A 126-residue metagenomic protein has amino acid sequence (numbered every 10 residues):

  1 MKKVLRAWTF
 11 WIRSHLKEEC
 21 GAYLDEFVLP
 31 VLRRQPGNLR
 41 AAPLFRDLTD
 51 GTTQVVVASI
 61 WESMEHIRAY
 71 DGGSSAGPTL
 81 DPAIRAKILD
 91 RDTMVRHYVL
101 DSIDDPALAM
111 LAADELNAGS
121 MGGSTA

Functional and structural regions predicted by a protein language model:
M1-K3: Extreme N-terminus of proteins, especially the signal/transit-peptide cleavage junction and the first residues
L5-W11, A41-S74: Short, well-ordered beta-strand segments in beta-rich or mixed alpha/beta enzyme and ligand-binding folds
W8-T9, Y98-L100: Short amphipathic
W11-Y23: Short, surface-exposed ligand-recognition loops at beta-strand->loop->(often short) alpha-helix junctions that present
L16-E19, V31, T53, A69 (+3 more regions): Amphipathic alpha-helical interaction segments
E26-F27, V31-L39, I60-V99, L108 (+1 more regions): An amphipathic, aromatic/His-enriched active-site/gating alpha helix that lines ligand/cofactor pockets
V99-A126: Acidic/histidine-enriched, glycine/proline-rich intrinsically disordered or flexible terminal extensions
